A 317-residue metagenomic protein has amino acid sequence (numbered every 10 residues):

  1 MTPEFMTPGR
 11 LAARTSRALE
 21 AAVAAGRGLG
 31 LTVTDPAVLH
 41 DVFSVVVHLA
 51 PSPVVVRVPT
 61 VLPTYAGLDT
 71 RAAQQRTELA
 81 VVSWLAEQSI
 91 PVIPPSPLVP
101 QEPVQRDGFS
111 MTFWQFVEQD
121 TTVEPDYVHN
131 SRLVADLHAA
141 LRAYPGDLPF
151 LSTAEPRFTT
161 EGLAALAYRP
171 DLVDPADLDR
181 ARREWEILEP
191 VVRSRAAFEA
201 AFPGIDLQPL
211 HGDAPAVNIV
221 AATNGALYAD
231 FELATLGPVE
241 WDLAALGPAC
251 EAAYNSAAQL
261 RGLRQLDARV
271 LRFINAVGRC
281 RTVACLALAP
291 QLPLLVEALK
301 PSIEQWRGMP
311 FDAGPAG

Functional and structural regions predicted by a protein language model:
T2-A12, R17, T60, E161-L172 (+1 more regions): ATP/Mg2+ or Mg2+-diphosphate-binding catalytic cores that bind nucleotide phosphates or diphosphates via glycine-rich
A12-A22, V58-D107, E124-R132, D136: A conserved alpha-helical element in kinase catalytic cores
G28-A50: ATP-binding glycine-rich phosphate-binding loop
G108-Q119: Conserved short submotifs of the Hanks-type protein kinase catalytic core that shape the nucleotide-binding pocket
T121-R183, L207, G317: A cross-family kinase active-site recognition segment
A200-Q208: Protein kinase catalytic-loop region centered on the HRD/HxD motif
P209, V220-R272: Active-site Asp-x-Gly
D213, V217-I219: Catalytic-loop signature of eukaryotic-like protein kinases
